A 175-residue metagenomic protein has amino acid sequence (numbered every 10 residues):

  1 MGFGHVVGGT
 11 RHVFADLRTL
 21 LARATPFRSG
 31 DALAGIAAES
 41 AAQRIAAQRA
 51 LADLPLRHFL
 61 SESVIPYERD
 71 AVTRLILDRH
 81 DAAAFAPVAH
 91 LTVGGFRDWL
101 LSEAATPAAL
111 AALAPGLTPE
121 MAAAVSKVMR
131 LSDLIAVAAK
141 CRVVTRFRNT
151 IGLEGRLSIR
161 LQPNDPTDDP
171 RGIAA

Functional and structural regions predicted by a protein language model:
M1-C141: Long, compositionally biased, glycine/small-hydrophobic-enriched stretches that function as flexible linkers, tethers
C141-R148, D169-A174: Structured alpha-helical segments in the cores of large, soluble enzyme domains
R146-S158: A short mid-domain helix/strand-loop element embedded in enzyme catalytic domains that forms or borders the active-site
L157-I173: Active-site mouth loops of central-metabolism enzymes
